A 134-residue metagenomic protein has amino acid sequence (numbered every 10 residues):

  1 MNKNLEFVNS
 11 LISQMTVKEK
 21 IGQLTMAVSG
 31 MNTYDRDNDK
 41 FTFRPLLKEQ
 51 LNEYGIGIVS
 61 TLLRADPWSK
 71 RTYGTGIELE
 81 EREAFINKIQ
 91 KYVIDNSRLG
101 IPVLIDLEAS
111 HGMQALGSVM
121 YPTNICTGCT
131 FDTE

Functional and structural regions predicted by a protein language model:
M1-E134: N-terminal beta-rich core of secreted/periplasmic extracellular enzymes
